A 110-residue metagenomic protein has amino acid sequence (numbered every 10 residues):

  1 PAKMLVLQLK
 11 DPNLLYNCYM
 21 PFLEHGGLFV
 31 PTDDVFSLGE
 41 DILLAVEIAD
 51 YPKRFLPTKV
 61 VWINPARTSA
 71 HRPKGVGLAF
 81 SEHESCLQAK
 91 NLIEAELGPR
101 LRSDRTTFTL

Functional and structural regions predicted by a protein language model:
P1-L110: Structured alpha-helical
